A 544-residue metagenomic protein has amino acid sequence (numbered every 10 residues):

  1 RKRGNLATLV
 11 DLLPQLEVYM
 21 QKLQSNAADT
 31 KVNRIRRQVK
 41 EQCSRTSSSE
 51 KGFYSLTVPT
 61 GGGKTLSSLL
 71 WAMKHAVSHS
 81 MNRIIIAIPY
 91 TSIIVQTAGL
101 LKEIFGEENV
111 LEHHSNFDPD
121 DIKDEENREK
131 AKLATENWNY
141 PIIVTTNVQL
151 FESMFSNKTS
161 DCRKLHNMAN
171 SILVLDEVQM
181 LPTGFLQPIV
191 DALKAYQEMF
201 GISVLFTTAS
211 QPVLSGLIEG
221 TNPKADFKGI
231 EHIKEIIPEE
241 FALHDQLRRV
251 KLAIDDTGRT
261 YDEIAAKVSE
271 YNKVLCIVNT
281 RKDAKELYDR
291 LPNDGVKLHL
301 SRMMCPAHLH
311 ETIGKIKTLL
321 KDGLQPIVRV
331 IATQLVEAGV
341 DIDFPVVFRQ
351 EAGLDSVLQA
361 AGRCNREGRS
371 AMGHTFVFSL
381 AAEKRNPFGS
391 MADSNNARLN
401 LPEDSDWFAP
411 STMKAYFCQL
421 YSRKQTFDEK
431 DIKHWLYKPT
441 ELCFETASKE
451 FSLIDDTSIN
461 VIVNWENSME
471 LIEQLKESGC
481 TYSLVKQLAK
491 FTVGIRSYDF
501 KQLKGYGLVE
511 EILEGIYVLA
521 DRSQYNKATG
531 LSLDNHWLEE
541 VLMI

Functional and structural regions predicted by a protein language model:
R1-S25: N-terminal accessory nucleic-acid engagement/regulatory domains that precede and modulate ATP-driven motor cores
E50-A72: Walker A/P-loop
M81-F105, H114-F117, V213: Conserved Walker A/P-loop ATP-binding site and its immediately adjacent core in helicase/helicase-like ATPase domains
G106-F155: Inter-Walker segment of RecA-like/P-loop motor cores
E112-E126, N279-K282, K297-K317, I331-E337: Conserved helicase motor
V148-F151, D161-M199: SF2 helicase catalytic motif II
Q197, D262-Y271, I277, K282 (+6 more regions): C-terminal helicase lobe and adjacent C-terminal extensions/tails of nucleic-acid helicase motors
S210-S269: Interdomain hinge/linker at the junction between the two RecA-like core domains of SF2 helicases
